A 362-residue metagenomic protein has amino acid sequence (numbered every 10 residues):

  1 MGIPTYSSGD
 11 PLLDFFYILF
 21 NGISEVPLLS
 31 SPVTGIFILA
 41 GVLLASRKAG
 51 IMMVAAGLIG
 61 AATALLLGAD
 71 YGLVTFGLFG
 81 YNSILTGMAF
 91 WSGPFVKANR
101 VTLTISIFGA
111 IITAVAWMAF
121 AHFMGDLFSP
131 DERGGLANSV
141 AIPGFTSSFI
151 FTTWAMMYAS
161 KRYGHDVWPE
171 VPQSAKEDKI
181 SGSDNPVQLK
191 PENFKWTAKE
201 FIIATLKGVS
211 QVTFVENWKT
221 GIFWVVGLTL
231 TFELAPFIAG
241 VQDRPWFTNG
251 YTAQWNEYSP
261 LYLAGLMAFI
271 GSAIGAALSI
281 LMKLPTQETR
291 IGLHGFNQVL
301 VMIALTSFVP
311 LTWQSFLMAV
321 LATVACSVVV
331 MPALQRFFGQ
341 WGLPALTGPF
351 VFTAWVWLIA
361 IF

Functional and structural regions predicted by a protein language model:
M1-L58, S139-A277, L281-P285, R290 (+1 more regions): Alpha-helical transmembrane segments and their membrane-interface boundaries that form or gate the permeation pathway
F37-G41, A64, L73, L85-G93 (+2 more regions): Generic transmembrane alpha-helix signature in multi-pass membrane proteins, especially transporters/channels
A45-S46, G93-A98, L284, V309-L311 (+1 more regions): Juxtamembrane helix-boundary/capping and inter-helix hinge elements in multi-pass membrane proteins
K48, M52-G60, A64, G68 (+17 more regions): Alpha-helical transmembrane segments in multi-pass membrane proteins
G68-V74, F123-G125, G135, S139 (+4 more regions): Membrane-interface helix caps and helix-loop-helix hairpins in membrane proteins
F76-G80, L103-T104, D126-I150, F316-L321 (+1 more regions): Loop-to-transmembrane alpha-helix initiation sites
R100, D166-W168, S315: A generic membrane alpha-helix/interface feature
